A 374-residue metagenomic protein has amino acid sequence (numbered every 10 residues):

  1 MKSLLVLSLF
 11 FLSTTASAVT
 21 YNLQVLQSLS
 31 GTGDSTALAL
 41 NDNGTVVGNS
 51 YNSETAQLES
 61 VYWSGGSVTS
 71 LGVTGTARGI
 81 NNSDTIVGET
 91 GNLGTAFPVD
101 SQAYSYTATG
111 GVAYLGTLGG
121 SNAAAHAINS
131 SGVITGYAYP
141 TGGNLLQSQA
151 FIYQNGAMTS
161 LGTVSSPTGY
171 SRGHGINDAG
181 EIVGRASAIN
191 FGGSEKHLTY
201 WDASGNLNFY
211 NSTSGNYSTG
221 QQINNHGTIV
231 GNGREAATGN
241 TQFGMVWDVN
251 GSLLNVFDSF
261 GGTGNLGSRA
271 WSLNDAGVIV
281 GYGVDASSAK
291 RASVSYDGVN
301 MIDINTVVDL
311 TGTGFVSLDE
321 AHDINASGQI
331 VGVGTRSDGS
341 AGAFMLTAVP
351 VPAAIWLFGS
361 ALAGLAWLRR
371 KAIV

Functional and structural regions predicted by a protein language model:
M1-L7, A354-L357: Sec-dependent signal peptide recognition, specifically the positively charged N-region followed immediately by
L4, L310, V351: Residue-level detector of functional hotspots within protein domains
S13-T15: N-terminal signal peptide c-region/cleavage motif recognized by signal peptidases
A18-A348: Residue-level hotspots at or immediately adjacent to binding/recognition sites across diverse folds
S194, L368-R369: Generic N-terminal leader/processing signal
V351-L368: A short, hydrophobic C-terminal helix/tail in secreted or cell-surface proteins
K371-V374: Short, charged juxtamembrane terminal tails flanking transmembrane helices
